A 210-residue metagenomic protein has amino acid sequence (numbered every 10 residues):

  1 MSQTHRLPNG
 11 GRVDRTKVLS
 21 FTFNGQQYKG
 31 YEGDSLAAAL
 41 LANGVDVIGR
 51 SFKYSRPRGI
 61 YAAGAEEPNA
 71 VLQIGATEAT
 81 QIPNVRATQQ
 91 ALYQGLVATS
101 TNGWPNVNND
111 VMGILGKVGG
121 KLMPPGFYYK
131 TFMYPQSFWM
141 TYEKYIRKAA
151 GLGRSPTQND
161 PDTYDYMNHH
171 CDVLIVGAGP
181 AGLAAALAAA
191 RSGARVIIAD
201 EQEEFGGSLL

Functional and structural regions predicted by a protein language model:
M1-L152, D160, H169: Signature of N-terminal electron-transfer/Fe-S-associated modules in redox systems
V13-R15, I198-E203: N-terminal glycine-rich anion-binding loops that anchor highly charged ligand groups
Y31, S35, A184, R191 (+1 more regions): Conserved active-site and cofactor/substrate-binding residues in soluble primary-metabolism enzymes
M167-I198: N-terminal Rossmann-like FAD-binding beta1-loop-alpha1 element of flavoenzymes
E203-L210: Conserved N-terminal glycine-rich FAD pyrophosphate-binding loop of Rossmann-like flavoproteins
